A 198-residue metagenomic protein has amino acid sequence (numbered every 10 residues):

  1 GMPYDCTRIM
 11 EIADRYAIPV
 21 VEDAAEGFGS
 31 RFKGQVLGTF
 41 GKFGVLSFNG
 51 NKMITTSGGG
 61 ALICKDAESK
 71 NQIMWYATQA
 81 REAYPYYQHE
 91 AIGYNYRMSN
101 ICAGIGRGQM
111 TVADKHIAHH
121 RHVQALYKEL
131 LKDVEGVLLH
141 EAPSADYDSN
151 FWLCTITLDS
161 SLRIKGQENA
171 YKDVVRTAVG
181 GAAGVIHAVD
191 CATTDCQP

Functional and structural regions predicted by a protein language model:
G1-T56, A61-E68: Active-site phosphate-binding strand-loop segment of PLP-dependent enzymes
C6-E11, R15, R31, A67-P198: PLP-dependent aminotransferase class I/II
